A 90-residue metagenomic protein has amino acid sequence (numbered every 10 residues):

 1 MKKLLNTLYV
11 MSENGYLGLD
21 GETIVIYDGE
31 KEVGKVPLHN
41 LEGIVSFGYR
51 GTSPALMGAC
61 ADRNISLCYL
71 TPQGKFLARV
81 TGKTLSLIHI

Functional and structural regions predicted by a protein language model:
M1-G29: N-terminal, Lys/Arg-enriched amphipathic/low-complexity engagement segments that precede the first folded domain
V25, I44-F47, I65-T71: Short hydrophobic alpha-helical runs that function as membrane-insertion/retention elements
E32-V33: Local beta-strand/beta-hairpin segments that build beta-sheet-rich folds
H39-T52: Extracellular/luminal Protease-associated
S53, Q73-R79: Short gly/pro/ser/thr-enriched loop/turn and capping motifs at secondary-structure boundaries
A61: Anion (oxyanion) recognition and catalysis
G82-L85: Short low-complexity, flexible loop/linker segments enriched in glycine and/or proline with clustered acidic
I88-I90: Conserved small/polar residues in nucleotide/adenosyl-binding loops
